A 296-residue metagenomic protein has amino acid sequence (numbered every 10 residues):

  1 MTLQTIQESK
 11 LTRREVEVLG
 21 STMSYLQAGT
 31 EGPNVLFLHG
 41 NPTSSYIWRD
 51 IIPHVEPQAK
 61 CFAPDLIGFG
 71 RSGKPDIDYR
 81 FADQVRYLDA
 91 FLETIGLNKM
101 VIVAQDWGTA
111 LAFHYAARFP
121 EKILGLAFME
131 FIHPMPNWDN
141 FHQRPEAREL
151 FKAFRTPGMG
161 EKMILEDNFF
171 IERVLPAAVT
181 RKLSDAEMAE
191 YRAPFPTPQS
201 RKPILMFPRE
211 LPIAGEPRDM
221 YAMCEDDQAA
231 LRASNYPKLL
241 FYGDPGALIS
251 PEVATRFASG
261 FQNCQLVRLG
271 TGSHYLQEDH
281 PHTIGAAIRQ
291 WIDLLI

Functional and structural regions predicted by a protein language model:
T2-E15, L19-Y25, N34, F62 (+5 more regions): Flexible "cap/lid" subdomain of the alpha/beta-hydrolase fold that forms the substrate-access gate
Q27-R71: Conserved HGGG/HGGXW glycine-rich cap/lid loop of the alpha/beta-hydrolase fold
P42, T255, G285: Short amphipathic alpha-helical segment that frequently serves as the phosphate-/nucleotide-binding helix
S44-S45, A110, G272-S273: A short, glycine- and basic residue-enriched loop/turn that sits immediately adjacent to a domain's principal
W48-R49, V101, I284: ASCE P-loop NTPase motor core, strongest for the SF2 helicase catalytic module
G272-G285: Catalytic histidine-centered segment of alpha/beta-hydrolase-like enzymes
